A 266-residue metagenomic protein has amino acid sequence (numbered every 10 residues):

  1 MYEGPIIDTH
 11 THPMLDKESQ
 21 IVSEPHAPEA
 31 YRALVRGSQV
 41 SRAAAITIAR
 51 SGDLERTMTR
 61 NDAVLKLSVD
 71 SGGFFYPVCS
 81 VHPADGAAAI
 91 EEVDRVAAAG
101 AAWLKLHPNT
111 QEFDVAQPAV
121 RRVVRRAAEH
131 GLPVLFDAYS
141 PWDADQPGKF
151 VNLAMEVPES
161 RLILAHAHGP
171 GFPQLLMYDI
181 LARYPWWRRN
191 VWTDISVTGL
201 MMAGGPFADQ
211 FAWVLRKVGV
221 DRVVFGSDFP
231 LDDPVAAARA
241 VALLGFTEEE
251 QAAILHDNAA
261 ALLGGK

Functional and structural regions predicted by a protein language model:
M1-P13, S19-R42, G219-R222, D232-K266: Mid-to-C-terminal alpha-helical segments outside catalytic/metal-binding sites
M1-V22, N61-V81, R189-W192: Mobile, glycine- and charge-enriched loop segments and immediately flanking short secondary-structure elements within
H10, V35, V64, S68 (+9 more regions): Conserved, mostly hydrophobic/aromatic
T11, E29-D53, F74-S80, A102-W103 (+1 more regions): Divalent metal-dependent hydrolysis catalytic cores, especially in the metallo-beta-lactamase
H12-M14, E18, I48-A49, S80-A84 (+5 more regions): Active-site beta-loop-alpha junctions enriched in small/polar residues
S23-V35, D85-V96, Q210: Short, acidic/polar
E55-L135, Y139-P141: Active-site gating/metal-coordination segments in enzymes
A102, A116-V224: Catalytic pocket-lining loop regions of alpha/beta-barrel enzymes, especially the amidohydrolase/enolase/GH5 lineages
